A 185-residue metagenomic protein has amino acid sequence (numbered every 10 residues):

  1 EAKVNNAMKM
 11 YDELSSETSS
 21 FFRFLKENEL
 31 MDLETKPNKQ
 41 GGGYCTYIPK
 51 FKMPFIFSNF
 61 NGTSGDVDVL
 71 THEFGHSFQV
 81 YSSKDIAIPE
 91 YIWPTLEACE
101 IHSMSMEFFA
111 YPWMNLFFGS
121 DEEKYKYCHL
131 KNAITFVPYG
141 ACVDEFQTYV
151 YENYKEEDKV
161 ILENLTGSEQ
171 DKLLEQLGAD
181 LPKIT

Functional and structural regions predicted by a protein language model:
E1-T185: Cation-handling catalytic/transport regions enriched in His/Asp/Glu
